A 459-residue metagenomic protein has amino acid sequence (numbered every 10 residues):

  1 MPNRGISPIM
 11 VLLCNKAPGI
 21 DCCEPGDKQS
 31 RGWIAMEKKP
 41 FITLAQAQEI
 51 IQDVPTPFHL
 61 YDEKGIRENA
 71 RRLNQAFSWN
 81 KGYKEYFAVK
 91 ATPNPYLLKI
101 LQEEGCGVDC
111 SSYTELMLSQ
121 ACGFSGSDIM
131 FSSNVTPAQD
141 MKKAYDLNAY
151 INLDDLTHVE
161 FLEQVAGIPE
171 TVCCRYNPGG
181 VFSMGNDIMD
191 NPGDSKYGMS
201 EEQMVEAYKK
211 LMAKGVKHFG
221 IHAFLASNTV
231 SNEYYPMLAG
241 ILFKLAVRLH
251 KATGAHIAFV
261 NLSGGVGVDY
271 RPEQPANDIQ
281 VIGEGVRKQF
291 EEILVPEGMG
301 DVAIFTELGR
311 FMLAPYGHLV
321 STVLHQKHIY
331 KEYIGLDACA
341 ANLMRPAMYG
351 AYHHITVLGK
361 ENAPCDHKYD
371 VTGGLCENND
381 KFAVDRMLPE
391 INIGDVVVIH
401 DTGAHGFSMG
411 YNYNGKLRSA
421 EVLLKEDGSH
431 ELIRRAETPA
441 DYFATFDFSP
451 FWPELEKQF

Functional and structural regions predicted by a protein language model:
P2, P8-C14, P18-I151, L156-E170 (+5 more regions): A charged N-terminal "starter" segment
G32, P178-L324: Active-site loop/helix belt of alpha/beta enzymes
I66, K90, S112, A144 (+6 more regions): Conserved, mostly hydrophobic/aromatic
F87, V108-S111, F131, N152-D155 (+6 more regions): General beta-strand structural signal in soluble alpha/beta enzymes
P93-Y96, L118, P137, E160 (+7 more regions): Flexible loop/turn segments at secondary-structure boundaries
L98, Q120-A121, M141-K143, L162-V165 (+6 more regions): Short acidic, glycine/serine/threonine-rich loops at helix termini
G167-V181: Glycine-rich, aromatic-flanked loop segments that form ligand/cofactor-binding clefts across common enzyme folds
E291, M299-F459: Charged (often Lys/Glu-rich) extended helix/loop segments that serve as interaction or gating elements
